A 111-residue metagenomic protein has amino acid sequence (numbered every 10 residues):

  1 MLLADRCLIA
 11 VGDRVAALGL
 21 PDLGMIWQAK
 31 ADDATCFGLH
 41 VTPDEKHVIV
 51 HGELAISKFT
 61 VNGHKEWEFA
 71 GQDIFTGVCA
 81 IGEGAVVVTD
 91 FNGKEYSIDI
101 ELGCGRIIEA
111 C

Functional and structural regions predicted by a protein language model:
M1-D5, K30-E45, G71-G84, A110-C111: Repeated scaffold domains used in trafficking and secretory/extracellular systems, primarily beta-propellers
M1-V11, D44-H51, S57-K58, E83-D90 (+1 more regions): Short beta-strand elements that form the blades of beta-propeller/WD-repeat-like and other beta-sheet-rich scaffold
L2-K30: Extracellular-facing segments of soluble proteins and assemblies that are Gly/Ser/Thr-biased and enriched in aromatics
A16, W67, K94-Y96: Short beta-strand segments
G19-D22, F59-V61, D99-E101: Structural recognition of the beta-propeller blade-terminating site
G19-M25, C36-G38, P43-H51: Long, mid-chain structured domain cores
M25-D33, T60, H64-G71, R106-E109: Aromatic (tryptophan-biased) beta-strands that constitute blades/sheets of beta-rich domains
A80-C111: Acidic, small-residue rich beta-repeat scaffolds with periodic aromatic anchors
